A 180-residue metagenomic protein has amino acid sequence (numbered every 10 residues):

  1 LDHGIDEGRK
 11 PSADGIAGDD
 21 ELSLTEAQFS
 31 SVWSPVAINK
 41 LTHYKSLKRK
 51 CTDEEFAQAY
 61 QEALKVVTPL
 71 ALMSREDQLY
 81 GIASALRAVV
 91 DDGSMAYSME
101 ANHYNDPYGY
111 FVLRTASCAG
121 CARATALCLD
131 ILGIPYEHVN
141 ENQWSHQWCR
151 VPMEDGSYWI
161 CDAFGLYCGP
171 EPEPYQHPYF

Functional and structural regions predicted by a protein language model:
L1-K65, G133-I134, G165, P178-Y179: Linear, non-domain "peripheral" regions
E7, P11, G18-E21, S84-L86 (+4 more regions): Polar low-complexity intrinsically disordered regions enriched in Ser/Thr and small residues
L47, D106-P107, E171, P178: Short, solvent-exposed coil/turn linker segments
R49-Y110: Secondary-structure boundary elements
P107-C121: A short, highly charged nucleic-acid-interacting micro-segment common to nuclease and nuclease-linked defense proteins
G120-F180: Hydrophobic/aromatic-rich core segments of domains that either
